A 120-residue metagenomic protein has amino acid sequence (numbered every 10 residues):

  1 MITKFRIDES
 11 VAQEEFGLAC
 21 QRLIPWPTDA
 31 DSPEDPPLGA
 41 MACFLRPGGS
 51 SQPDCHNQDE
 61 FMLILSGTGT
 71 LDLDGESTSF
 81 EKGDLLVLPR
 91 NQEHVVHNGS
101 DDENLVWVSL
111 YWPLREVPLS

Functional and structural regions predicted by a protein language model:
M1-P37, S120: A short, N-terminal "cap"/entry segment at the start of jelly-roll beta-barrel domains of the cupin/DSBH fold
I24-D29, M41-H56: Conserved short histidine dyad/triad with adjacent acidic residue
D31-D35, S50-H56, H97-G99, S120: Short histidine-centered beta-strand/loop micro-motifs that create catalytic or ligand/metal-coordination sites
S51-P53, L71-D72, L88, H94-D101: Short beta-strand His + acidic residue motifs that chelate non-heme Fe in jelly-roll/DSBH and cupin folds
D59, I64-G69: Glycine- and acidic-residue-biased ligand/ion/polar-headgroup-sensing regions
E76-R90: Short acidic-glycine-tyrosine-enriched beta hairpin
D102-P118: A short hydrophobic beta-strand segment most commonly corresponding to one strand of the jelly-roll/cupin
